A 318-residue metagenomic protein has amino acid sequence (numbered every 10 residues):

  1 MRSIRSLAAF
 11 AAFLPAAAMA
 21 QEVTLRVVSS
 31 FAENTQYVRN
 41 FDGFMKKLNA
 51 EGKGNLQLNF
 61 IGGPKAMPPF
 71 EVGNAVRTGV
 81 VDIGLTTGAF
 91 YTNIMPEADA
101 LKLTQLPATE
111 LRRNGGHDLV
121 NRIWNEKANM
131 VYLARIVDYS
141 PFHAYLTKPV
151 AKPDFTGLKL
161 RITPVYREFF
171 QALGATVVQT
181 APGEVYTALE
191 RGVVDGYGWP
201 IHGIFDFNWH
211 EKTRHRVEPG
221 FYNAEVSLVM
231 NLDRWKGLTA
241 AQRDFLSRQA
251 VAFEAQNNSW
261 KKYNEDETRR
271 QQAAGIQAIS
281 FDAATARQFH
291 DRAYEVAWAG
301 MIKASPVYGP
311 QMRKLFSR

Functional and structural regions predicted by a protein language model:
M1, A20-Q21: Absolute protein N-terminus
M1-A8: Bacterial N-terminal signal peptides that target proteins for export
S3, T35, M95, N114-L119: Secondary-structure junction/capping motif
A9-F13: Hydrophobic helical h-region of N-terminal Sec-dependent signal peptides in bacterial secretory/periplasmic proteins
L14-A20: Sec/Tat signal peptide C-region and signal peptidase I cleavage site
Q21-E110, N125-R318: N-terminal secretory/targeting leader peptides
G115-N129: Hinge/lid segment of periplasmic solute-binding proteins
